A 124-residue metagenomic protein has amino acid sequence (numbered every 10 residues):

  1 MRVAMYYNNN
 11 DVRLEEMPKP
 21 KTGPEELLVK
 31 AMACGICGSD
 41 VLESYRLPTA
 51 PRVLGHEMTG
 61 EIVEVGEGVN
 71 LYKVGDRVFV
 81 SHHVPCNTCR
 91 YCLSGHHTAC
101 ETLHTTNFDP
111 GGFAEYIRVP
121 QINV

Functional and structural regions predicted by a protein language model:
A4-V12: Extracellular beta-rich ligand/substrate-recognition surface
N8, E67, S94: Short, conserved catalytic or interaction motifs in soluble domains
E16-K21, R118: Generic structural detector for well-ordered beta-strands
K19-C34, Y45-R90: Glycine-rich beta-strand-centered segment in the early N-terminal region that forms part of a ligand/cofactor-binding
A33, L71, C86-V124: NAD(P)H dinucleotide-binding glycine-rich loop of Rossmann-like/cofactor-binding domains, especially the beta1-alpha1
S39-E43: Cytochrome P450 core scaffold surrounding the K-helix E-X-X-R motif and the conserved "meander" helix-loop region
